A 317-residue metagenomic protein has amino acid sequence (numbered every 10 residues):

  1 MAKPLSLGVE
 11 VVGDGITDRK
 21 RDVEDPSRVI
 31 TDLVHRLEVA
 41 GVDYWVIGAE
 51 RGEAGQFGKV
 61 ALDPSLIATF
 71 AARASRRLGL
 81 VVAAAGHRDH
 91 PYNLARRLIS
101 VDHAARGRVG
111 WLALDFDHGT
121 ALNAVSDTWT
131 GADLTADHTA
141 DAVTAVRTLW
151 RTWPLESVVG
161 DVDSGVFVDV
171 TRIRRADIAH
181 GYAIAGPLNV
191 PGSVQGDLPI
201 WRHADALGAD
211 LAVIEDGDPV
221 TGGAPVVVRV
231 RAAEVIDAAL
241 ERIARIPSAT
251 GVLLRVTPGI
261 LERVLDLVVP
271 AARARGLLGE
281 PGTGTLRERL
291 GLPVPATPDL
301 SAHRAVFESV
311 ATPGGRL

Functional and structural regions predicted by a protein language model:
M1-A2, H35-V39, A68-R76, L98-R108 (+2 more regions): Acidic (Asp/Glu)-rich catalytic clusters
M1-A74, D197-L198, A204, A209-L211 (+2 more regions): N-terminal beta1-alpha1-beta2 module of alpha/beta enzyme domains
K3-V11, W45-I47, L78-A84, G107-L114 (+4 more regions): Hydrophobic faces of well-ordered beta-strands that scaffold small-molecule active sites in alpha/beta enzyme cores
L5, E10-V23, P91-R172, P247-G251 (+2 more regions): Flexible, glycine-rich active-site loops centered on histidine and acidic residues that chelate a metal or position
G8-R28, A83-Y92, D115, T128-T130 (+2 more regions): Active-site mouth loops of central-metabolism enzymes
F57-V81, D141, G222, D266-E280: Alpha-helix-loop-beta-strand connector modules within alpha/beta enzyme cores
A132-V143, T148, T152, R275-L317: Extended, intrinsically disordered, low-complexity segments
R229-R275, G279: Substrate-recognition/cap regions that form aromatic- and gly/pro-loop-enriched pockets for small-molecule ligands
